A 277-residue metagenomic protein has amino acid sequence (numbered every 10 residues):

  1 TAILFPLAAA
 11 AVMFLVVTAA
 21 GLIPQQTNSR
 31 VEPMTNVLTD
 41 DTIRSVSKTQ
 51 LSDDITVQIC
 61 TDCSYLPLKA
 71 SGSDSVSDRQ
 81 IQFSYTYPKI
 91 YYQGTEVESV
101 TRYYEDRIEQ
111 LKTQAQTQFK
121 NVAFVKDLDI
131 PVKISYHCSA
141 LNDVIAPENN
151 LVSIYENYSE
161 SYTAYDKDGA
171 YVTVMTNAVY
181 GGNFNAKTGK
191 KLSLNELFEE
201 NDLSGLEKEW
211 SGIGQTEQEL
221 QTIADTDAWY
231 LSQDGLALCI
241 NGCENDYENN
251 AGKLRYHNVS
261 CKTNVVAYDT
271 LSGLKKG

Functional and structural regions predicted by a protein language model:
A2-A20: Internal signal-anchor transmembrane helix that establishes type II topology
A20-G277: Compositionally biased intrinsically disordered regions enriched in Thr/Gly
